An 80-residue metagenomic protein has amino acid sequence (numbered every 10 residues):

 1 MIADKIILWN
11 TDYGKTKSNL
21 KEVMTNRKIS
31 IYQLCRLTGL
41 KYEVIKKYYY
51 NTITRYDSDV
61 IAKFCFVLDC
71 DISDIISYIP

Functional and structural regions predicted by a protein language model:
M1-S30: A short, Lys/Arg-rich alpha-helix, primarily the initiator
V23, L37, Y48, Y78: Residues in the recognition helix of alpha-helical DNA-binding motifs
M24, C35, C65: The alpha-helix within a helix-turn-helix
K28-K47: Short alpha-helical DNA-recognition segment
S30, D57-V60, D71: Residues that mark the N-terminal boundary/hinge immediately upstream of a DNA-recognition element
V44, Y50-N51, S58: Amphipathic, hydrophobic secondary-structure cores in small proteins
V60-C65, I75-I76: Hydrophobic micro-packing sites on short alpha-helices
D69-P80: Short C-terminal boundary/hinge segments that cap the last helix of small helical domains
